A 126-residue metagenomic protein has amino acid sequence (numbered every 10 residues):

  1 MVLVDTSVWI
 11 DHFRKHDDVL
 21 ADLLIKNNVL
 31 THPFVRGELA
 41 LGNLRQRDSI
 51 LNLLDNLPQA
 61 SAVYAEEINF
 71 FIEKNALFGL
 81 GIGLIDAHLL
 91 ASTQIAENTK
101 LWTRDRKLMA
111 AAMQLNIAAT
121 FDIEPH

Functional and structural regions predicted by a protein language model:
M1-F34, A40-N52, P125-H126: Short, well-structured N-terminal submotif of metal-dependent ribonuclease cores
H12, D18, Q59-D122: Active-site neighborhoods of divalent-metal-dependent phosphate/nucleic-acid chemistry enzymes
F34-V35, I72: Short, histidine-centered active-site or binding-site loop motifs used for metal coordination, general acid-base
N56: Conserved nucleotide-sugar phosphate-binding/catalytic loop shared by glycosyltransferases and other
